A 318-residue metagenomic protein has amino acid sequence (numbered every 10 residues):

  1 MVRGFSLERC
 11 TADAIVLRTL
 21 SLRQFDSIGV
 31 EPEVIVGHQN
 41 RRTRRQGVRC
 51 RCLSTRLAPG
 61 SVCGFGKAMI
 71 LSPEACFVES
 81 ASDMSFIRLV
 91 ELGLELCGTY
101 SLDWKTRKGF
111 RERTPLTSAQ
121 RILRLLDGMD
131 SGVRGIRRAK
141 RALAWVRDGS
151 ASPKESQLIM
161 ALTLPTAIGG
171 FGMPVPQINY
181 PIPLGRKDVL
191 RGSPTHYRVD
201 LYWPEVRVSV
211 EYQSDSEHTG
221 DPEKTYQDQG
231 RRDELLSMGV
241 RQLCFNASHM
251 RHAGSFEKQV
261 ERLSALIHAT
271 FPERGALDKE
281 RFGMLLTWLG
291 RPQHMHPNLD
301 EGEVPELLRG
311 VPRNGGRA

Functional and structural regions predicted by a protein language model:
M1-G135, R274-A318: Short gly/ser-rich loop at a beta-strand->alpha-helix junction or flexible surface loop bordering the NTP-binding
E112-A318: Surface segments flanking catalytic/ligand-binding clefts of nucleic-acid enzymes
